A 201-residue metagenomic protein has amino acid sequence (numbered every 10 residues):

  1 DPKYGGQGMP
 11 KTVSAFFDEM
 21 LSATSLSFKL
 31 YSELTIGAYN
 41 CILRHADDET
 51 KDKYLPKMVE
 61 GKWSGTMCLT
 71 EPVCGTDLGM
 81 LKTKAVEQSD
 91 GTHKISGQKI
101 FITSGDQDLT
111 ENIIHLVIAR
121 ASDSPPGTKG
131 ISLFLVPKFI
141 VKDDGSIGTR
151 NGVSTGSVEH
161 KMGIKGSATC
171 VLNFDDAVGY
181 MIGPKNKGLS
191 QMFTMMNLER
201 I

Functional and structural regions predicted by a protein language model:
P2-D52, P56, E60, L109-I114: Internal helix-loop-helix
P2-K3, Y39-E87, T92-H93, I100-F101: Gly/Pro-rich turn-and-neighbor structural signature
Y4-T12, E19-L21, K62, E87-K94 (+1 more regions): Active-site-adjacent "gating/activation" loops or surface patches in catalytic cores
G8-V13, N40-A46, T76-L81, G105-D108 (+6 more regions): Short acidic, glycine/serine/threonine-rich loops at helix termini
T66-C68, K82-V86, K94-S96, F101-T103 (+6 more regions): Structured core elements
V73-T76, D106-D108, P125, K161-G166: Short Gly/Pro-enriched turn/cap motifs at secondary-structure boundaries
T92, S96-S146, R150: A short core secondary-structure module
F101-T103, I140-G156, K161, A168-E199: A glycine-rich, basic-preceded beta-loop-alpha segment at the flavin cofactor/substrate interface of flavin-utilizing
